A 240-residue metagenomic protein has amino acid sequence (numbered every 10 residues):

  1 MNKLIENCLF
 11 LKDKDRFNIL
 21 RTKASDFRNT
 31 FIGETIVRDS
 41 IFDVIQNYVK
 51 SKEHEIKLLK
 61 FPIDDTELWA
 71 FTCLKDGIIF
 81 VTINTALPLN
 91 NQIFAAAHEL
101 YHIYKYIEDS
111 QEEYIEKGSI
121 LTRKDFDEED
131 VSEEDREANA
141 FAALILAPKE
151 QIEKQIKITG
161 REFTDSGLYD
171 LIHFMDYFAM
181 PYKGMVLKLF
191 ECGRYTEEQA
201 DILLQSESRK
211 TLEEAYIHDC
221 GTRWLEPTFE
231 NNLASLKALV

Functional and structural regions predicted by a protein language model:
M1-V240: Active-site hotspot residues in diverse enzymes, especially metal/ion-binding acidic/histidine motifs
